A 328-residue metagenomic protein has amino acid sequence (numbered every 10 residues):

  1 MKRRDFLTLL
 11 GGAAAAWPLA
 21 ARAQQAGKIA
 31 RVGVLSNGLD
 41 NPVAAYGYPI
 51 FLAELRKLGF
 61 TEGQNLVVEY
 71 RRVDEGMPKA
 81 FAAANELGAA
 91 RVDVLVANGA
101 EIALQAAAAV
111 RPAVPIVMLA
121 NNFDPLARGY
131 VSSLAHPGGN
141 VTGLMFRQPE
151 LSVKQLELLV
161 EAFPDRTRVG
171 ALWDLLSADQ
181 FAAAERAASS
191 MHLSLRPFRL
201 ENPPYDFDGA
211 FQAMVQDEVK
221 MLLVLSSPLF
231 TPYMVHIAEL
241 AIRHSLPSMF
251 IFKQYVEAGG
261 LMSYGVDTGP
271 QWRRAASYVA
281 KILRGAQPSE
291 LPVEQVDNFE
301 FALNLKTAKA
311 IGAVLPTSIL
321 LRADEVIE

Functional and structural regions predicted by a protein language model:
M1-E328: Short hydrophobic alpha-helices and adjacent helix-cap/hinge residues
